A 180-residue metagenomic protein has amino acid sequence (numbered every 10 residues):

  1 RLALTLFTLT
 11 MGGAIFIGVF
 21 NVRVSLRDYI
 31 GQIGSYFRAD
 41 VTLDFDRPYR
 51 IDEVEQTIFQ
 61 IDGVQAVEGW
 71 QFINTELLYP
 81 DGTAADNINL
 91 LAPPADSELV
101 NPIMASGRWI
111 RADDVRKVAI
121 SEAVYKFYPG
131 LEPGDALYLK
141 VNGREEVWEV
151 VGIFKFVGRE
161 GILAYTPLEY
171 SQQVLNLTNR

Functional and structural regions predicted by a protein language model:
R1-R180: Alpha-helical transmembrane segments of bacterial inner-membrane membrane proteins
